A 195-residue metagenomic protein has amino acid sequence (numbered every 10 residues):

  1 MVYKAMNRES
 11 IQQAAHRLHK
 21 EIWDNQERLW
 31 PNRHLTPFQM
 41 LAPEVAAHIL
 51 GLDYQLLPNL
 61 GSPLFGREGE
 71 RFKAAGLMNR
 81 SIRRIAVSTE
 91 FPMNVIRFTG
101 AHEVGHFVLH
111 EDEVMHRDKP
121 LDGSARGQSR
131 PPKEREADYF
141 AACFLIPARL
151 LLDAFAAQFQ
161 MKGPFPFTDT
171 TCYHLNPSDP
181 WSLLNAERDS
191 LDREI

Functional and structural regions predicted by a protein language model:
M1-I195: Active-site hotspot residues in diverse enzymes, especially metal/ion-binding acidic/histidine motifs
